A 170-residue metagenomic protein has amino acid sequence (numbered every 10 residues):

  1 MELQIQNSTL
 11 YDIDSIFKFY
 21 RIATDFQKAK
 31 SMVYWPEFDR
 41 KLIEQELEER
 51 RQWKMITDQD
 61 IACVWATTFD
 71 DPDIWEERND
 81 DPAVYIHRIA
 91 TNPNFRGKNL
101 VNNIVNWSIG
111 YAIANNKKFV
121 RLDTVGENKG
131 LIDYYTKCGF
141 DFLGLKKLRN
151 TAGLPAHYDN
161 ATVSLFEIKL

Functional and structural regions predicted by a protein language model:
L3-K18: A short beta-loop-alpha structural element at the N-terminal edge of CoA-dependent acyl/N-acetyltransferase catalytic
L10, I22-A29, P36-N94, N102-N106 (+1 more regions): Acetyl-CoA-dependent GNAT
R96, V105-I113, T136: A conserved short alpha-helix in the GNAT/GCN5 acetyltransferase fold that borders and helps form the acetyl-CoA
N99: Glycine-rich phosphate-binding loop
N102, A114, E127-G144, A152-P155: Conserved active-site alpha-helix within GNAT-family acetyltransferase domains
A112-T124: Conserved GNAT acetyl-CoA-binding A-motif
V125-E127, C138, L148-L170: C-terminal "cap" of GNAT-fold acetyltransferases
